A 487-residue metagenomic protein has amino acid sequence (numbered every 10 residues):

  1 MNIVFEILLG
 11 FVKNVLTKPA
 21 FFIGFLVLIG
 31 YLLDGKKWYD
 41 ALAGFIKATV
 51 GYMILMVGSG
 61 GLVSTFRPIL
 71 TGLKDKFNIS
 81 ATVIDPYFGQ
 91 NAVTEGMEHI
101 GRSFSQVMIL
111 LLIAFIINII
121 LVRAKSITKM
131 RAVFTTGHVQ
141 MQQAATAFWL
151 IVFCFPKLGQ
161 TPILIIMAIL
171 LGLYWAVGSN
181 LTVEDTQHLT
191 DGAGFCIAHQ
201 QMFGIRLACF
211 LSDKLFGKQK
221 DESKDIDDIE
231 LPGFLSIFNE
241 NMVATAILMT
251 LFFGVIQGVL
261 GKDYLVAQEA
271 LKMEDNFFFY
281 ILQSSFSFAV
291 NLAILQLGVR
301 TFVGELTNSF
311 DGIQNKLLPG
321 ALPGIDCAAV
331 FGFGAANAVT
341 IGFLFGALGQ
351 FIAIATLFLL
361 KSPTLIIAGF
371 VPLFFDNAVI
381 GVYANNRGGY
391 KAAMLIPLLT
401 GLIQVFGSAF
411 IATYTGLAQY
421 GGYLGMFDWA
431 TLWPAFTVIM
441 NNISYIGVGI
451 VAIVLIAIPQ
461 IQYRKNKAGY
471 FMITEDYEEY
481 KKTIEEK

Functional and structural regions predicted by a protein language model:
M1-G58, S105-G312, L317-A328, G416-K487: Signature of multi-pass transmembrane helix bundles
A48-V107: Membrane helical hairpin/interfacial module
S59-R67, G407-G416: C-terminal TM-helix exit segments that contain a strictly Trp-centered aromatic cap at the helix terminus
F77-Q90, I109-F115, T136-A144, A168-G172 (+5 more regions): Mid-membrane cores of alpha-helical transmembrane segments in multi-pass membrane proteins, especially transporters
V83-E98, E222-D225, P319-G334: Short membrane-interface loop/juxtamembrane segments of multi-pass integral membrane proteins
I84-E95, K125, S236-Q268, A347-A378: Hydrophobic alpha-helical transmembrane segments and immediately flanking/interface helices in integral membrane
E98-F104, K129-F134, C154-L164, I237-F238 (+2 more regions): Membrane-helix interface and helix-disruption motif detector
R123-M130, C327-V405, A409, T413: Hydrophobic alpha-helical bundle architecture
